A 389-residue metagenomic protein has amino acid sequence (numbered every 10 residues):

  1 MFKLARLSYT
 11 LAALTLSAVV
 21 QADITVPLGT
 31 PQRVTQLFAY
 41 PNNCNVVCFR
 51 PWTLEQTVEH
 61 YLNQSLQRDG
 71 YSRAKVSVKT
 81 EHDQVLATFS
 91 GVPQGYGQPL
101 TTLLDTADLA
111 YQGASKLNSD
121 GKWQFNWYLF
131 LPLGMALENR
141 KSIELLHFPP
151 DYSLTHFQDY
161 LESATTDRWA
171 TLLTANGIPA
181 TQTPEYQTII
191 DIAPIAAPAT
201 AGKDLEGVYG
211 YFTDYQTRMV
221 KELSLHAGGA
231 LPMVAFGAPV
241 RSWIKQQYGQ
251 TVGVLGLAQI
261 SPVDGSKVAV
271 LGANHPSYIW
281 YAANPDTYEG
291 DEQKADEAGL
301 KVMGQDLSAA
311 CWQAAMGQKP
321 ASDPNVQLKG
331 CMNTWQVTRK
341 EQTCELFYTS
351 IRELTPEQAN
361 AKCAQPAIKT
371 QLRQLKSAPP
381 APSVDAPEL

Functional and structural regions predicted by a protein language model:
M1-Y9: Bacterial N-terminal signal peptides that target proteins for export
L7, T181, S261-G265: Residue-level signal for the start and early helices of compact helical domains
L11-L14: Membrane transport/envelope proteins' first extracytoplasmic loop
S17-V19: N-terminal signal peptide c-region/cleavage motif recognized by signal peptidases
I24-P232, A238-K245, I279: A polyanion-binding, active-site-adjacent surface
V26-S77, D204-D214, K245-A386: C-terminal capping/extension of enzyme domains
